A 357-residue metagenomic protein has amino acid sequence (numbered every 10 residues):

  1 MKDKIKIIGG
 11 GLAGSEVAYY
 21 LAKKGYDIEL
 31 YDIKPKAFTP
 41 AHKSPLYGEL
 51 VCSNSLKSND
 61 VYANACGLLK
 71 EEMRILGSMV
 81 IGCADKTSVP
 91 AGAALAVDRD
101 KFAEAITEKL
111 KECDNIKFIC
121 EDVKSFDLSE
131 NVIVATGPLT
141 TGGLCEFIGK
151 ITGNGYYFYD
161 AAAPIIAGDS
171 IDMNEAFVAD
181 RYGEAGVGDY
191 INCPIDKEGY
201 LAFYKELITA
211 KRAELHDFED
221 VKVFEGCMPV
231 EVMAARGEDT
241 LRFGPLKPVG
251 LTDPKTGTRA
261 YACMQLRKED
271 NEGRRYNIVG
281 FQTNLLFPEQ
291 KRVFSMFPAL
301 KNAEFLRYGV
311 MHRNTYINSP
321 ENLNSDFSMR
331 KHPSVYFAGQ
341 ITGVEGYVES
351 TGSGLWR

Functional and structural regions predicted by a protein language model:
M1-I5, A94, I317, L323: Extreme N-terminal leader/targeting segments of oxidoreductases
I5-E29, G352, R357: N-terminal Rossmann-like FAD-binding beta1-loop-alpha1 element of flavoenzymes
I8, I133-A135, F337: Redox-cofactor binding/interface segments in oxidoreductases and associated redox assembly factors
L12, E16, N64, L68-E71 (+9 more regions): Conserved active-site and cofactor/substrate-binding residues in soluble primary-metabolism enzymes
Y19-G82: N-terminal FAD cofactor-binding segment of flavoenzymes
V61-T107, K111: A conserved beta-strand/loop capping segment in the N-terminal third of enzymes that catalyze redox or closely related
E112-E272, Y276-F287, K291-R292: Predominantly flavin-linked oxidoreductase catalytic cores and closely associated redox partners
I278-Q282, L286-W356: A glycine-rich dinucleotide-binding beta-alpha-beta segment and adjacent secondary-structure elements that constitute
